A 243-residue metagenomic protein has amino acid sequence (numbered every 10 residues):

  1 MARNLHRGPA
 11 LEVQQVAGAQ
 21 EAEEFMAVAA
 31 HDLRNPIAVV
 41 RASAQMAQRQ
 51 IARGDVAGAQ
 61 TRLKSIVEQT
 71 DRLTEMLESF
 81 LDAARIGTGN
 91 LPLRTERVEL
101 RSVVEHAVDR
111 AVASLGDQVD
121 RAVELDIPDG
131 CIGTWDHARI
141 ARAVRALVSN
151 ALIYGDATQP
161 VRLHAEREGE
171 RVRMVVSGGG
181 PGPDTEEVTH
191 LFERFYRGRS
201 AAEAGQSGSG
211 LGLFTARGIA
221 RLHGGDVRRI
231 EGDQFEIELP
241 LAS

Functional and structural regions predicted by a protein language model:
E68-L73: Short alpha-helical segment of the dimerization/phosphotransfer core of two-component systems
R94-E99, D120-I132: Conserved catalytic submotifs in the C-terminal HATPase_c
A151-L152: Short helix-loop "hinge" at the ATP-lid/N-box region of the Bergerat-fold HATPase_c
P183-F195: Short conserved segment of the HATPase_c
G212-A216: Short alpha-helical Gxxx[C/S/T] motif in the catalytic ATP-binding
G224-G225: Conserved glycine-rich
